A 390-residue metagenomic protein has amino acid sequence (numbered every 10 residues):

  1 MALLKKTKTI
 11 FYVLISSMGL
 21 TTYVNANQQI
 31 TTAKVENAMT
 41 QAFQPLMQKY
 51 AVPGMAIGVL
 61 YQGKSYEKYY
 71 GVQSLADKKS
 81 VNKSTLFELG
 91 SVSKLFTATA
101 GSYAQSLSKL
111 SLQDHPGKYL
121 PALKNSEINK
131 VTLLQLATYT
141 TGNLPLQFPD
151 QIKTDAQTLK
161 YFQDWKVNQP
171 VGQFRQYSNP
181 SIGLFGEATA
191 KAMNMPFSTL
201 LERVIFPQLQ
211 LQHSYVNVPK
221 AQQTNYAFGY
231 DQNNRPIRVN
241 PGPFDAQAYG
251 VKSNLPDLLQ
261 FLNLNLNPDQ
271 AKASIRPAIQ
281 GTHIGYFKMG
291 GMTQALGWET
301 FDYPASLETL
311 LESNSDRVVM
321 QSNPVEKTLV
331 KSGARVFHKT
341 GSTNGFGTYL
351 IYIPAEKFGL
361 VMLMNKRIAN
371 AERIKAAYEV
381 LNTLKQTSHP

Functional and structural regions predicted by a protein language model:
A2-F11: Bacterial N-terminal signal peptides that target proteins for export
Y12-G19: Bacterial N-terminal signal peptides
V24-A26: Boundary at the C-terminal end of the N-terminal hydrophobic targeting segment
I30-F87, K109-D114, K118, N125 (+2 more regions): Short, conserved catalytic-motif segment at the N-terminal edge
F43, I57, G63-S65, T85-Q113 (+2 more regions): Active-site SXXK
S74, S126-F337, S342: Short, surface-exposed loop or secondary-structure junction motifs that flank catalytic or metal-binding residues
G290-M292, Y303-P304, R367-P390: Short, gly/Ser/Thr-rich active-site loops of penicillin-recognizing serine hydrolases
K339, G347-Y352, E356-K366: Short, well-ordered beta-strand elements
